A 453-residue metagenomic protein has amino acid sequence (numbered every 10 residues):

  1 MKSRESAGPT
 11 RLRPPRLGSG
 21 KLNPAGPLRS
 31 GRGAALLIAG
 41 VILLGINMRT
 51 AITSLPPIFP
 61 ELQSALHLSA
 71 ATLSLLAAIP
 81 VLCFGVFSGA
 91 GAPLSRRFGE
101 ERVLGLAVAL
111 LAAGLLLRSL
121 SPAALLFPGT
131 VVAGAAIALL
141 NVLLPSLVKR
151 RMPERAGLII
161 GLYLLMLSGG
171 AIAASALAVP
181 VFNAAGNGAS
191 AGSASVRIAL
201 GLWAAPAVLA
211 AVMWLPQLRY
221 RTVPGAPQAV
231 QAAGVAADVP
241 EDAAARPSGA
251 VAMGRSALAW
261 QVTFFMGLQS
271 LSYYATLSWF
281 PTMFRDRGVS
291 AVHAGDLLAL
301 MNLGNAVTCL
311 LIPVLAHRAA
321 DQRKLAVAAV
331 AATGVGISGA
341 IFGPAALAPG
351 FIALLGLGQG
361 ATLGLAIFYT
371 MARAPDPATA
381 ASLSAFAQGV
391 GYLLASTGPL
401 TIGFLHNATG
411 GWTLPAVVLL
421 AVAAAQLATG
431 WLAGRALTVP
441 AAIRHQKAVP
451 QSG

Functional and structural regions predicted by a protein language model:
G20-G31, R219-V262: Juxtamembrane intracellular "pre-TM" segments in multi-pass secondary transporters
L55-P56, A257-A299, G304-C309: Extracytoplasmic gate region of multi-pass secondary transporters
V86-A124: Conserved MFS/SLC helix-loop-helix module at the cytosolic interface between two early adjacent transmembrane helices
F87-G99, T308-D321: Helix-to-loop junctions at the C-terminal end of transmembrane segments in multipass secondary transporters
A123, E154-R155, L162-T222: Helix-loop-helix hairpin linking two adjacent transmembrane segments in secondary transporters
V131-L165: Cytoplasmic helix-loop-helix junction between adjacent transmembrane helices in 12-TM secondary transporters
Q322-A366: C-terminal transmembrane helical hairpin of 12-TM major facilitator-type secondary transporters
P377-W412, L419: A late C-terminal transmembrane helix in Major Facilitator Superfamily
